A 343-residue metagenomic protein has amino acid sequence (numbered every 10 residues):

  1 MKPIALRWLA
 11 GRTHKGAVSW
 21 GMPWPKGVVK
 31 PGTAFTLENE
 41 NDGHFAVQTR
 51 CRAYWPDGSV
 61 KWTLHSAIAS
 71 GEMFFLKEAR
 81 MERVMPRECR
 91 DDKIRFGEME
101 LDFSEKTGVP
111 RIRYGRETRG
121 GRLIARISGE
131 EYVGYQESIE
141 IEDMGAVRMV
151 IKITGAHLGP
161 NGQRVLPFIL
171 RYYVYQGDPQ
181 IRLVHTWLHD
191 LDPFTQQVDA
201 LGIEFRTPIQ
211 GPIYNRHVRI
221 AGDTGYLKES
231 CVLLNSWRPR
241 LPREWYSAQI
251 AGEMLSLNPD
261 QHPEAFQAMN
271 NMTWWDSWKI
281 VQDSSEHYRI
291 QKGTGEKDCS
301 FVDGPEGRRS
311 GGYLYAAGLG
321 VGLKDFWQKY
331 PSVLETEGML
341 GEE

Functional and structural regions predicted by a protein language model:
M1-R12, V184-H189: Short beta-strand elements of extracellular/lumenal beta-sandwich folds
R7-T33, Q197-T207: Surface-exposed beta-strand/loop patches in extracellular or lumenal glycoproteins
P23, R52-P56, A67-E72: Protease-labile, long low-complexity intrinsically disordered regions enriched in Pro/Ser/Thr
A34-T63: Solvent-exposed beta-strand/loop surfaces of large extracellular or lumenal domains
G58-H65, R95-E343: Beta-strand/loop-rich accessory regions of lumenal/periplasmic or secreted enzymes, predominantly carbohydrate-active
S70-A79, A317, E343: Short Pro-Gly-centered flexible turn/kink motifs
M81-M99: Terminal connector regions
